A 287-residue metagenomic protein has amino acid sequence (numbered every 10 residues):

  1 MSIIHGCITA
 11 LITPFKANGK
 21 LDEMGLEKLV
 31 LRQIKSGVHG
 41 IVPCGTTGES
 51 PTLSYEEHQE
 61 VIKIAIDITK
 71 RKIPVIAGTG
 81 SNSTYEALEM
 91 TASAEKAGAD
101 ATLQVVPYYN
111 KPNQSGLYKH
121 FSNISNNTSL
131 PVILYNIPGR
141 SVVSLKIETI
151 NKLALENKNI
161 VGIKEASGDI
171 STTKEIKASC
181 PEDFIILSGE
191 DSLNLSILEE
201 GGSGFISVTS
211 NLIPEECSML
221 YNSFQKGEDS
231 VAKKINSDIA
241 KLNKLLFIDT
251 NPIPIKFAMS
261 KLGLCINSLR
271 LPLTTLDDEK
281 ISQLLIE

Functional and structural regions predicted by a protein language model:
S2-T9, T13-V142, K152: Active-site beta->alpha loop and helix N-cap motifs at the rims of alpha/beta catalytic domains
I3, E175-I176, M259: Catalytic cores of TIM-barrel enzymes
G6-P14, S36-V38, T47, E199-E200 (+1 more regions): C-terminal alpha-helical cap/extension of soluble enzyme domains
E23-V30, I147, D278-L285: Short, amphipathic alpha-helical "lid/cap" segments that border enzyme active or binding sites
L26, H58, I62, A87 (+5 more regions): A general structural signal for well-ordered alpha-helical segments in protein cores
L53-E56, E89, Q114-L117, L145-I147 (+3 more regions): Short secondary-structure transition/capping segments
N126-N127, R140-L246: Catalytic alpha/beta core domains of metabolic enzymes, predominantly
N136-I137, N159-I160, R270-L271: Glycine-rich phosphate-binding "P-loop"
